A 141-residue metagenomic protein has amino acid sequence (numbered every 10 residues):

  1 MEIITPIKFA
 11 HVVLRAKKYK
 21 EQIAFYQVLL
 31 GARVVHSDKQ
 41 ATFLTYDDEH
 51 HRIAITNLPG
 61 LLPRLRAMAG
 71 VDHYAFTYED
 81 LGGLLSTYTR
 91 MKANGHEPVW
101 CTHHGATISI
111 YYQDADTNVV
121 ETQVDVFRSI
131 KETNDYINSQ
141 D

Functional and structural regions predicted by a protein language model:
M1-I3, Y88-D141: Vicinal oxygen chelate
K8-K17, R64-R90, I108-N118: Vicinal oxygen chelate
H11, H50-I53, H73, H104: Histidine-centered active-site/metal-ligand motif
K17-R33, R90: Amphipathic alpha-helical segments
K18, K39, H104-T107: Short beta->alpha linker loops
E21-Q22, K39, S86: Short Gly/charged-rich anion-binding patches and loops
G31-S37, P98-C101: Short secondary-structure junctions
R33-M68, Q113, V119-V126: Conserved short beta-strand elements that form part of the metal-binding/catalytic scaffold of enzyme active sites
